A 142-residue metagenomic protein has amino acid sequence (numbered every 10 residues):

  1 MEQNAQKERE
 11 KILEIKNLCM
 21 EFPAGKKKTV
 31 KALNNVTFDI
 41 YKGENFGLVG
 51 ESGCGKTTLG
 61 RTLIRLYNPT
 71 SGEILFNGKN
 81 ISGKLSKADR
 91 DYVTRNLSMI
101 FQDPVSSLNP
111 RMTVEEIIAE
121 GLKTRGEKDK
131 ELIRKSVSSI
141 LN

Functional and structural regions predicted by a protein language model:
M1-N142: ABC transporter nucleotide-binding domains
